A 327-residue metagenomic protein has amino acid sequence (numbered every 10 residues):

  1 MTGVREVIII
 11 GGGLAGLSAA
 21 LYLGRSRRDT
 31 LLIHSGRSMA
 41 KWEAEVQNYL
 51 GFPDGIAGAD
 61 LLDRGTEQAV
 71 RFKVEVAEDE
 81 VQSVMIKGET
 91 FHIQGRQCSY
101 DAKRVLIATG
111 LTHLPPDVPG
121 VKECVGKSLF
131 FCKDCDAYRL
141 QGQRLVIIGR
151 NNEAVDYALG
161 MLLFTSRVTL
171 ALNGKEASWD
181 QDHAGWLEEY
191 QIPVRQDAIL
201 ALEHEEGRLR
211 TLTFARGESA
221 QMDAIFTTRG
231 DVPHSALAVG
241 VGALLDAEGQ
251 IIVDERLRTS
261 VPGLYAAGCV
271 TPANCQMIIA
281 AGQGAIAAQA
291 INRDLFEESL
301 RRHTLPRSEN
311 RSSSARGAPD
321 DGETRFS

Functional and structural regions predicted by a protein language model:
M1-I8, V76-Q143, I251-E255, T259: FAD-binding core/adjacent interface of flavoenzyme oxidoreductases
R5-D63, Q68, N152-A177: Beta1-alpha1 glycine-rich phosphate/pyrophosphate-binding loop at the start of Rossmann-like nucleotide-binding domains
I10, K103, I107-A108, I147-I148 (+2 more regions): Redox-cofactor binding/interface segments in oxidoreductases and associated redox assembly factors
K41, P115-P116, V155-D156, M222 (+2 more regions): Glycine/Thr-rich phosphate-binding loops of Rossmann-like dinucleotide-binding domains
T66-K87, I93-Q94, Y100-A102, L163-Q250 (+1 more regions): A Rossmann-like FAD-binding core segment of flavoenzymes
D117, E123-R139, R229-I278, I286 (+1 more regions): FAD-site-proximal beta/loop scaffold in flavoenzymes
V125, F130-F164, T169: Conserved FAD-binding catalytic core of PHBH/FMO-like flavoproteins
Y157, A267-R311: A conserved FAD-binding loop/helix module that cradles the flavin
